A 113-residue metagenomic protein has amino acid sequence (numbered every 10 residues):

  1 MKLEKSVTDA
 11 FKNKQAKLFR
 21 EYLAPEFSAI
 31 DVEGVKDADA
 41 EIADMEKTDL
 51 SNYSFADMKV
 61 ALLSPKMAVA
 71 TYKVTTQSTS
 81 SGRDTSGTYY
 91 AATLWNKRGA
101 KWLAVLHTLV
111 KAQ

Functional and structural regions predicted by a protein language model:
M1-K14, Y22: Short, aromatic-enriched amphipathic alpha-helices that serve as compact interaction elements
N13-I30, D39: Short, well-ordered alpha-helical segments enriched in acidic and aromatic residues
L23, V74-T76, T108-K111: Short beta-strand segments enriched in hydrophobic/aromatic residues within well-folded beta-rich domains
L23-P25, A56, A91: Residues that flank catalytic or metal-binding motifs in active/ligand-binding sites
D44-T85: Surface-exposed, charged secondary-structure patches
T88-Q113: Short beta-strand edge/turn micro-motifs at domain boundaries
